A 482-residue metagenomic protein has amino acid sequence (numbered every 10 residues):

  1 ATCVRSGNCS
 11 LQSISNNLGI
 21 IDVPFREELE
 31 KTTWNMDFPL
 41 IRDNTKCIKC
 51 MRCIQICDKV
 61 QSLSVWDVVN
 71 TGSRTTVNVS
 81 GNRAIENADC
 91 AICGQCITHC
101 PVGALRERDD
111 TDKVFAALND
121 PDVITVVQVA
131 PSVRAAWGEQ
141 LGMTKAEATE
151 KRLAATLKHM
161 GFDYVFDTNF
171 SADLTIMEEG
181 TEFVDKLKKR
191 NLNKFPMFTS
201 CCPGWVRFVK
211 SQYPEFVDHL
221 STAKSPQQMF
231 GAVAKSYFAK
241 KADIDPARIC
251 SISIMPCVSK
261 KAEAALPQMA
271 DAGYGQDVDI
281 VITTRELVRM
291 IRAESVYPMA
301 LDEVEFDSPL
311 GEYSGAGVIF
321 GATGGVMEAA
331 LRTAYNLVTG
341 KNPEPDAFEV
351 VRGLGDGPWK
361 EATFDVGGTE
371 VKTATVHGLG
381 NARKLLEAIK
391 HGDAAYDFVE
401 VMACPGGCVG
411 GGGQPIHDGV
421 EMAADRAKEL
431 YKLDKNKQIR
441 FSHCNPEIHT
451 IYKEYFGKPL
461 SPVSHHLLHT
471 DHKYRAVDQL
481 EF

Functional and structural regions predicted by a protein language model:
A1-I92, T98, L105-A117, I124: Fe-S ferredoxin-like electron-transfer domains and their immediately adjacent linker/connector regions across
R26-T32, M36, V79, C93 (+5 more regions): Generic signal for short, ordered secondary-structure residues within or immediately flanking folded domains
C53, V60-S62, C96, P101 (+4 more regions): Short loop/turn motifs at secondary-structure junctions
E107-F482: Iron-sulfur-associated redox domains of electron-transfer enzymes in respiratory and anaerobic energy metabolism
